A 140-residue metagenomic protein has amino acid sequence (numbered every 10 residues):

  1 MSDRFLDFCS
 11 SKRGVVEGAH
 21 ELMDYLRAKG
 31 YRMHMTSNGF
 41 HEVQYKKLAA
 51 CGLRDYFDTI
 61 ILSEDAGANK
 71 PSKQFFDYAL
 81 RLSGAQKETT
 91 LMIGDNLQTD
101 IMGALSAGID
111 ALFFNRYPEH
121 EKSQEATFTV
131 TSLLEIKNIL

Functional and structural regions predicted by a protein language model:
M1-R4, I60: Short, basic/glycine-rich phosphate-binding loops at helix/coil junctions that contact nucleotide phosphates
D3-H34, K73: Short, acidic loop-to-helix structural element flanking the phosphoryl-transfer center in phosphate-processing enzymes
D24-Y25, H34-L140: Asp-based, Mg2+/Mn2+-dependent phosphohydrolase catalytic module
